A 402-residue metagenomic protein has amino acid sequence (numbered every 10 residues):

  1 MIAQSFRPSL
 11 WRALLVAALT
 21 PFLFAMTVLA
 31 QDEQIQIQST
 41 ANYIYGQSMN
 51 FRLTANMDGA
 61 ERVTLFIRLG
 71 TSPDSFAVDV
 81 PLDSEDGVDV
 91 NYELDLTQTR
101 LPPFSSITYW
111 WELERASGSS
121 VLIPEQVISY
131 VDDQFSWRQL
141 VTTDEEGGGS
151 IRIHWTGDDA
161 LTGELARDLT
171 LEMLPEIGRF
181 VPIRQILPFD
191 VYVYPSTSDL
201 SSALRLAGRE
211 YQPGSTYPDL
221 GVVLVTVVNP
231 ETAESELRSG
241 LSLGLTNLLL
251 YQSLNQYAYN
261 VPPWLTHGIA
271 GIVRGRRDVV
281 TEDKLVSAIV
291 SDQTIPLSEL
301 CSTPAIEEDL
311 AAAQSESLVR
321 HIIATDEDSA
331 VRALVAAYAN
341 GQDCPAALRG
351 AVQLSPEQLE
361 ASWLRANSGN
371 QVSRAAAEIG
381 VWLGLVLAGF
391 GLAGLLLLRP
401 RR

Functional and structural regions predicted by a protein language model:
I2-L15: Bacterial N-terminal signal peptides that target proteins for export
A13-A25: Bacterial N-terminal signal peptides
L29-Q139: Glycan-association/targeting regions that enable binding to alpha-glucans and other polysaccharides
A116-D159, R365-V381: Phosphate/pyrophosphate-recognition segments in soluble nucleotide-handling domains
L140-A258, P262, V279-E282, A311 (+1 more regions): Juxtacatalytic substrate-recognition/specificity segment
L174-P182, T246-N255, G271-V279, V290 (+5 more regions): Sec-exported extracytoplasmic/periplasmic mature domains
S253, Y257-P304, R349-R365: Post-HExxH zinc-binding segment in Zn-dependent metallohydrolases
L300-R402: Pan-zinc metallopeptidase signature
